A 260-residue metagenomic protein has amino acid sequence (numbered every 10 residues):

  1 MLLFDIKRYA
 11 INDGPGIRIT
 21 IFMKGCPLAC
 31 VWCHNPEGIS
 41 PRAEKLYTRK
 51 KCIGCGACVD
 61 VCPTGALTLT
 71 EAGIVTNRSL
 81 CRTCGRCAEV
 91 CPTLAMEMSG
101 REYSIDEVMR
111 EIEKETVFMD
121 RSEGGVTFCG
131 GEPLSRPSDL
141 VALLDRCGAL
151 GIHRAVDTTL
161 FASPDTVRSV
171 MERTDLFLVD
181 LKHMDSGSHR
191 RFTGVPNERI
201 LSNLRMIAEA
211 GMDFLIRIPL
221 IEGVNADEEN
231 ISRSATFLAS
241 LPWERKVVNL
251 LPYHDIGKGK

Functional and structural regions predicted by a protein language model:
F4-A57, I74-T83: N-terminal pre-triad scaffold of radical SAM enzymes
I6, K24, P36, R78-S79 (+5 more regions): Fold-independent oxyanion-binding glycine-rich loops and adjacent beta-strand/coil segments at enzyme active sites
A10, K51, L80, G100 (+2 more regions): Structured beta->alpha junctions
C30, C52, C58, C62 (+7 more regions): Hydrophobic packing within well-folded, soluble alpha/beta domains
V31-G38, A57-V75, R86-E102: Iron-sulfur cluster-binding cysteine motifs and their immediate structural context in ferredoxin-like electron-transfer
Y47-I53, G100-E115: Extended, non-globular alpha-helical segments
D106-I256: Conserved AdoMet/S-adenosylmethionine-binding subsite of the radical SAM
G259-K260: Short helix/strand-capping connector loops at secondary-structure junctions
